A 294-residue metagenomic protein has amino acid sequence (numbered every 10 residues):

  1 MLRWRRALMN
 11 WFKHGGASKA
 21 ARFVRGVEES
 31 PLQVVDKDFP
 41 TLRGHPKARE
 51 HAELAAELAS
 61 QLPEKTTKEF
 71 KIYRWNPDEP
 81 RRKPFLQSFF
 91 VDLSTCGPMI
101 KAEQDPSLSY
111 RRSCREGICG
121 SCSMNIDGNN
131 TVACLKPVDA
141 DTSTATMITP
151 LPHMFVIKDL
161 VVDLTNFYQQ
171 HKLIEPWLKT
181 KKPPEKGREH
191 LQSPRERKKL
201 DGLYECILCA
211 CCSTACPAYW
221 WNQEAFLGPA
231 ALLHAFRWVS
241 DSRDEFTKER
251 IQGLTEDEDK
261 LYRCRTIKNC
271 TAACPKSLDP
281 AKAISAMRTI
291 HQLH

Functional and structural regions predicted by a protein language model:
M1-E64: N-terminal mitochondrial targeting presequence
L54-A55, Q104-R111: Active-site phosphate-binding and catalytic loops of NTP-dependent enzymes
K65-F89: Eukaryote-biased recognition of intrinsically disordered, low-complexity regulatory segments
L86-F90, A133, M147, P217: Well-ordered beta-strand positions in beta-sheet-rich domains
T95-P106, T144-H294: Ferredoxin-type iron-sulfur electron-transfer modules in oxidoreductases and energy-metabolism complexes
S113-S121: Short, structured protein-protein interaction patches enriched in aromatics and acidic/basic residues, typified by
N129-T149: Glycine-rich phosphate/adenylate-binding loop and adjacent beta-alpha elements of nucleotide- or dinucleotide-binding
